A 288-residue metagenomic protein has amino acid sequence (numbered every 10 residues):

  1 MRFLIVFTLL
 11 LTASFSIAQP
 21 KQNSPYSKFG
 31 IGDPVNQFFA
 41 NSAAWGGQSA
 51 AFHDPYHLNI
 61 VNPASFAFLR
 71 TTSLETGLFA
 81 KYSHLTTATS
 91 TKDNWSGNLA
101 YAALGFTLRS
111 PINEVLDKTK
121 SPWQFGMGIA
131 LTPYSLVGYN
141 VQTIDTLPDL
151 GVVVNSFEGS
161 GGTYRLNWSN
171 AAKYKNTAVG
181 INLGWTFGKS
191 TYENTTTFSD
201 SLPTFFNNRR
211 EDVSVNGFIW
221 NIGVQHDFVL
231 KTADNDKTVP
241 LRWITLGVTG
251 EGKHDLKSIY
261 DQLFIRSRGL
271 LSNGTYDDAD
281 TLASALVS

Functional and structural regions predicted by a protein language model:
M1-N23: Bacterial Sec-dependent N-terminal signal peptides
Q19-S288: Subset of outer-membrane beta-barrel
